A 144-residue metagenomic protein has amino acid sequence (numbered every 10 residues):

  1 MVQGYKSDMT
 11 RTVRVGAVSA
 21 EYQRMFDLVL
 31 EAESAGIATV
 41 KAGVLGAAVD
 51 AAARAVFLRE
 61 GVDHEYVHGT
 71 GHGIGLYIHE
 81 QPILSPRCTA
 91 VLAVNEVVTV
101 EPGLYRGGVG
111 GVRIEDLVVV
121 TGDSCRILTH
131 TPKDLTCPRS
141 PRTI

Functional and structural regions predicted by a protein language model:
M1-I144: Active-site neighborhoods and metal-handling regions in enzymes and metal-associated proteins
